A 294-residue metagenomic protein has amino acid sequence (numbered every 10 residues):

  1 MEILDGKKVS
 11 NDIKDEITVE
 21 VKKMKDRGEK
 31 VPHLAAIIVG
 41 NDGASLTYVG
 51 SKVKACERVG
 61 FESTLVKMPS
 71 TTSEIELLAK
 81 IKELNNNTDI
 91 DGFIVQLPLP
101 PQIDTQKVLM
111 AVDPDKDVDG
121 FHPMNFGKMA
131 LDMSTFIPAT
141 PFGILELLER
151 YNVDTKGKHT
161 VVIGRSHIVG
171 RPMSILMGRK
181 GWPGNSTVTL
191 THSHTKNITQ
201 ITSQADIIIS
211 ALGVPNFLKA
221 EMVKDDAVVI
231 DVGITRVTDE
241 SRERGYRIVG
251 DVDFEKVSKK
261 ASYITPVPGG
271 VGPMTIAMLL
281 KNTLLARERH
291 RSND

Functional and structural regions predicted by a protein language model:
M1-K7, P32-I37, V59-T64: Generic N-terminal amphipathic, Lys/Arg-enriched alpha-helix
M1-R27: Positively charged, low-complexity intrinsically disordered leader regions
V39-V53, T135-V228, G245-E255: Glycine-rich phosphate/diphosphate-binding loop of Rossmann-like nucleotide-binding domains
C56-S70, G184-L190: Short beta-strand elements in bilobed, periplasmic/extracellular small-molecule ligand-binding domains
E76-T88: Short, well-structured alpha-helical segments in soluble
D89-L99, I103-D104, Q204-T238: Glycine-rich phosphate-binding loop
V95-T160, I201: Anion-binding alpha/beta catalytic cores of soluble intermediary-metabolism enzymes, centered on
T105-H122, F126, I230-H290: Rossmann-fold NAD(P)-binding glycine/threonine-rich loop
